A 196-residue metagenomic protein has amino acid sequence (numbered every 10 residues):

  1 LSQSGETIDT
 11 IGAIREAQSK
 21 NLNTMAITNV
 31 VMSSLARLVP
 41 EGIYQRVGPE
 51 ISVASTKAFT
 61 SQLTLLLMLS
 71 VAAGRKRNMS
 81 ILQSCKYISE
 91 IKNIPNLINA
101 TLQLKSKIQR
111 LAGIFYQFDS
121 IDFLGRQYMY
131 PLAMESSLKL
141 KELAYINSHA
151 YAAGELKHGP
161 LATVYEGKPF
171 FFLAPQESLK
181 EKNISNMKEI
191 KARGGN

Functional and structural regions predicted by a protein language model:
L1-N196: A SIS-like phosphosugar-recognition module
